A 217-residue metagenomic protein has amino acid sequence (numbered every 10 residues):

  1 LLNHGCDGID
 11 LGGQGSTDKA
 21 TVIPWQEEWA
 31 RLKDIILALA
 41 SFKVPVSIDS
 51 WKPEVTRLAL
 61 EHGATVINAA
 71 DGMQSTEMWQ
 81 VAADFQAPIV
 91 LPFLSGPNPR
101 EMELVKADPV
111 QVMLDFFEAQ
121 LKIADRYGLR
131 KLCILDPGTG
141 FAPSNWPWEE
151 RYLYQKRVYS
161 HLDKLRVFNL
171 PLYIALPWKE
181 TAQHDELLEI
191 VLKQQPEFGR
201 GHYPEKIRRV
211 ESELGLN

Functional and structural regions predicted by a protein language model:
L2, I9-L11, V46-I48, V66-A69 (+5 more regions): Hydrophobic faces of well-ordered beta-strands that scaffold small-molecule active sites in alpha/beta enzyme cores
D7-D34, T139-P147: Glycine-rich, proline-tolerant flexible connector loops at the mouths of alpha/beta enzymes
G15-K19, H62, G72-E149: Conserved anion-binding
T21-I48, P53-R57, D84-L94, D115 (+2 more regions): Alpha-helix-loop-beta-strand connector modules within alpha/beta enzyme cores
V44-K52, T56, T65-T76, P88-F93 (+2 more regions): Catalytic beta/alpha-barrel core
P53-E61, I67, L135, E180-K193: Catalytic cores of alpha/beta
Q86, D185-Q194, G201-N217: C-terminal helical cap(s) of enzyme catalytic domains, especially alpha/beta-barrels
K131-I134, T139-E189: Shared catalytic-loop signature of beta/alpha-barrel
